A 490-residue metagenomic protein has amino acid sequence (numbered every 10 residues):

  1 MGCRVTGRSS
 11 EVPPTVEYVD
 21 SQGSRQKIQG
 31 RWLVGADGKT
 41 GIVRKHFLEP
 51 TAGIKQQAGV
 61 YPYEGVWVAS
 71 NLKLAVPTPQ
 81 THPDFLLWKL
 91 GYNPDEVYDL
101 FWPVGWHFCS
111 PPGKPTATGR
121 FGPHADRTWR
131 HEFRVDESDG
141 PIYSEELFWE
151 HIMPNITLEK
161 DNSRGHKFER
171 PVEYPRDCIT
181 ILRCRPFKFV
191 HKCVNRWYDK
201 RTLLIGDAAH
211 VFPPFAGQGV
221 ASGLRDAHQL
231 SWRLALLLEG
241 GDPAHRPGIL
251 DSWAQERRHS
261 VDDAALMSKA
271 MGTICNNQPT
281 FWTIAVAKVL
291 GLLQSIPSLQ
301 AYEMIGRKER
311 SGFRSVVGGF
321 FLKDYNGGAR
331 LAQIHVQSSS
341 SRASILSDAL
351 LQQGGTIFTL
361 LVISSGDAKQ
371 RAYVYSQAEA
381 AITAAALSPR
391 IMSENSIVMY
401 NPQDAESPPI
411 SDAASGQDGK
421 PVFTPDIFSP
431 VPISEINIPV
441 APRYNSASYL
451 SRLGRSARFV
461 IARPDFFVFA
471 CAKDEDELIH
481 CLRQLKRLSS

Functional and structural regions predicted by a protein language model:
M1-E303: Core Rossmann-like FAD-binding/catalytic domain of the broad FAD-dependent monooxygenase superfamily
R164-E169, L238-S490: Helical substrate-recognition/capping region of FAD-dependent monooxygenase/halogenase enzymes
